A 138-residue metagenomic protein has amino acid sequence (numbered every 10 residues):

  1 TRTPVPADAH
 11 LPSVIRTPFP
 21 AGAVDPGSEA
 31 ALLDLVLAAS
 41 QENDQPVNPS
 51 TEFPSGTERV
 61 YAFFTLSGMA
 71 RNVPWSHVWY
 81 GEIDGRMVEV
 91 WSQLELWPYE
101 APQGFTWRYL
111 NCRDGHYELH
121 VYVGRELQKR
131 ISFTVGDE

Functional and structural regions predicted by a protein language model:
T1-H10, R16: Extracellular mucin-like PTS domains
P12-R16, G22-S132, D137: Contiguous segments within soluble domain cores/interaction surfaces
